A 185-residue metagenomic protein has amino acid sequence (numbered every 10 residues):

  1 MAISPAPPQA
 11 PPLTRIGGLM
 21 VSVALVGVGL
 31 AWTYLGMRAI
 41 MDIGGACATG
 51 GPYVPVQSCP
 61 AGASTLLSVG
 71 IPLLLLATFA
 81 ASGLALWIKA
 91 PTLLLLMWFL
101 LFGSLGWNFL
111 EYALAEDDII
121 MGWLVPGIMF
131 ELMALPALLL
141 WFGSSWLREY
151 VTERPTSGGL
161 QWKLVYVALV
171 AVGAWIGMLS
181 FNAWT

Functional and structural regions predicted by a protein language model:
P7-G17, T78-L96, L135-L164: Cytoplasmic membrane-interface segments at the C-terminal ends of transmembrane helices
S22, P52, L66-A80, T92-W107: Mid-membrane cores of alpha-helical transmembrane segments in multi-pass membrane proteins, especially transporters
V23-V26, P91-Y112, E131, G159-V172: Transmembrane alpha-helical segments of multi-pass membrane proteins
V26-I43: Alpha-helical transmembrane segments of multi-pass membrane proteins
D42-A63: Perimembrane loop-to-helix junctions flanking transmembrane segments
A46, G173-T185: Juxtamembrane boundary at the C-terminal end of a transmembrane helix
S58-T78, N108, G122-A137: Alpha-helical transmembrane segments of polytopic membrane proteins
A113-L124: A cytosolic-side transmembrane-helix exit/cap motif
